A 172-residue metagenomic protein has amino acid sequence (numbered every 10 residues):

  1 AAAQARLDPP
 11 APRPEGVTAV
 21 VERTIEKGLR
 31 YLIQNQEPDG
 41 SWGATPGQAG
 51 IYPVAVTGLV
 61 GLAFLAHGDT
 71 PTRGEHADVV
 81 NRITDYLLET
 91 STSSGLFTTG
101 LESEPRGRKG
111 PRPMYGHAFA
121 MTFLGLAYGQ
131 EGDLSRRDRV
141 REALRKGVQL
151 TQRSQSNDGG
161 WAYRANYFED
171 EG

Functional and structural regions predicted by a protein language model:
A1-G172: Preference for long, amphipathic alpha-helical scaffolds in soluble/luminal domains and all-alpha bundles
